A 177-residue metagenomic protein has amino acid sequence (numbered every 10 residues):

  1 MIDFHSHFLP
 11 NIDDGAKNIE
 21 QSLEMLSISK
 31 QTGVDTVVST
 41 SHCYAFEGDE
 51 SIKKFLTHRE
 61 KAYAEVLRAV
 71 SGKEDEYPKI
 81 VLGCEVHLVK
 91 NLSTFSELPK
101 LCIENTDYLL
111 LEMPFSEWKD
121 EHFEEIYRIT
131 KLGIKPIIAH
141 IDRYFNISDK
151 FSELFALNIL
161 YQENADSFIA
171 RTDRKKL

Functional and structural regions predicted by a protein language model:
M1-E76: An N-terminally biased module of ancient metal coordination in phosphate/nucleic-acid-related enzymes
S6, H42-C43, E85-V86, I141 (+1 more regions): Active-site metal-binding loops of divalent metal-dependent hydrolases
H7-A16, F151-F155, E163-S167: Metallo-beta-lactamase
G15, M113-E117, S167-A170: Short, flexible loop segments at the rims of nucleotide/cofactor-binding pockets, characterized by
I19-L26, L92-T94, D120-F123, L177: Short, acidic/polar
D49-Q162: Extended substrate/RNA-proximal surfaces in nucleic-acid metabolism proteins
S148, A170-K175: Short, charged, surface-exposed secondary-structure boundary motifs
E163, K175-L177: Active-site oxyanion/phosphate-handling segment shared across diverse enzymes
